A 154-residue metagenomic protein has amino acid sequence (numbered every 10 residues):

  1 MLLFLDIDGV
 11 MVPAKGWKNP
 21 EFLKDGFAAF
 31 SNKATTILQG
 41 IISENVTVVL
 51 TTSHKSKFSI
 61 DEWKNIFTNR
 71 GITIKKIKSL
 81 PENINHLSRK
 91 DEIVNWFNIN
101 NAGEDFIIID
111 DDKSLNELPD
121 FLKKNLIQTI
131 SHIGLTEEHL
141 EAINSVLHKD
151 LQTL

Functional and structural regions predicted by a protein language model:
M1, N45-V46, A102-D105: Short coil/turn segments at beta-strand junctions that form active-site/ligand-binding loops
M1-E44: Active-site neighborhood of HAD-like aspartate-dependent phosphohydrolases
L5, T51-H54, I109-D111: Short His-Asn-centered micro-motif
M11, S56-F58, L115-N116: Short, active-site-adjacent cap segments at secondary-structure transitions
G16-W17, I42, D61-K64, P119-F121: Short amphipathic alpha-helical segments
A29, S56-F58, N83-L87: Acidic-and-aromatic substrate-binding clefts and catalytic sites of carbohydrate-active enzymes
N45-E62: Substrate-recognition element of Asp-dependent hydrolases with the DxDx(T/V) motif
K64-L154: C-terminal cap/substrate-recognition subdomain and adjoining C-terminal extension of metal-dependent phosphatase-like
